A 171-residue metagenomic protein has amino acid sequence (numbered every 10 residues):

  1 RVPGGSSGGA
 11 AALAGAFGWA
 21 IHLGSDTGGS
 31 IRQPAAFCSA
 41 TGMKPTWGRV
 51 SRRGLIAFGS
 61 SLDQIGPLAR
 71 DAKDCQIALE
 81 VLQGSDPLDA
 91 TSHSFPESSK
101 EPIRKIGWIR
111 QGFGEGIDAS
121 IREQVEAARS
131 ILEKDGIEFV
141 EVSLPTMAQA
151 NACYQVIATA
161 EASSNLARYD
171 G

Functional and structural regions predicted by a protein language model:
R1-I65, I109-Q111, T159-A160: Short glycine/serine-rich loop/turn segments
A20, Q76-L79, R129: Non-transmembrane alpha-helical segments in soluble domains of secreted/periplasmic/extracellular proteins
T41-E123: A short helix-breaking turn/cap at a secondary-structure junction
K100-K105, I109, I157-G171: Short helix-loop capping/hinge segments that flank enzyme active sites or metal/cofactor-binding pockets
I103-G112, V142-Q155: Flexible, acidic loop-helix segments that line cofactor/substrate-binding pockets
I117-S143: Acyltransferase
A119-I121, N151-A160: Short glycine/threonine-rich loop-to-helix capping motif typified by GTGT followed within a few residues by an Asp-Pro
